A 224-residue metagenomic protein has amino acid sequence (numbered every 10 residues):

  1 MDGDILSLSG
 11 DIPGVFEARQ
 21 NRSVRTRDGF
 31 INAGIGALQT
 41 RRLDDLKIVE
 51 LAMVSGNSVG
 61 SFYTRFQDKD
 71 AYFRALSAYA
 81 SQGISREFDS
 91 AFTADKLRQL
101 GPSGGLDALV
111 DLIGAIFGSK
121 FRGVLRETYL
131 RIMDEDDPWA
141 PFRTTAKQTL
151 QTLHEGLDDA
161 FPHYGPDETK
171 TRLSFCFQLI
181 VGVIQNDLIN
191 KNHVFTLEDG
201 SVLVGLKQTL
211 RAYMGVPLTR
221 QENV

Functional and structural regions predicted by a protein language model:
M1-R25, L218-V224: N-terminal intrinsically disordered/low-complexity leader segments
I12, E17, G36, R42-I48 (+3 more regions): Short glycine/proline-centered loop/turn elements that form peptide/ligand docking sites
R25-G34, L51, L76-F88: Generic hydrophobic, amphipathic alpha-helix propensity
G29, A37-A71, A75: Helix-turn-helix
L38, F73-E87, F142-T145, T149: Alpha-helical DNA-contacting segments of helix-turn-helix folds
A71, A75, D89-K120, C176: Hydrophobic alpha-helical connector segments
S103-G105, F121-T152: Short secondary-structure transition hinges
W139-R143, D158-Q208, R220-V224: Hydrophobic/aromatic-rich alpha-helical bundle segments in the mid-to-C-terminal region
